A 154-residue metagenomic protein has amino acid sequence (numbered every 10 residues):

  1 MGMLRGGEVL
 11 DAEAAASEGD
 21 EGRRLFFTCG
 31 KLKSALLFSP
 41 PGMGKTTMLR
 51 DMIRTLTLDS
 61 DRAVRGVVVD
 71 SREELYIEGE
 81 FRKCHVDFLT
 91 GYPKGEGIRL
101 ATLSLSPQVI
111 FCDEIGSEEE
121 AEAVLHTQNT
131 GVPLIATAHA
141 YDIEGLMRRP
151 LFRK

Functional and structural regions predicted by a protein language model:
M1-S34: P-loop NTP-binding catalytic core
E13-E18, T55-D59, L75, S104 (+1 more regions): Conserved, well-folded catalytic cores of nucleic-acid-processing and energy-transducing macromolecular machines
G22-S71: P-loop NTPase nucleotide-binding module
G30-K33, T55, D59, G79-R82 (+5 more regions): DE-rich acidic low-complexity regions and acidic surface loops
P40-G42, S71-E74, G91-P93, E114-S117 (+2 more regions): Short, ordered loop/turn segments at secondary-structure junctions
M48-D51, K94-L100, A123: Well-ordered alpha-helical segments embedded in enzymatic catalytic cores
T57-L103: P-loop NTPase switch/communication element
S106-P107, F111-K154: Conserved P-loop NTPase nucleotide-binding/switch module
